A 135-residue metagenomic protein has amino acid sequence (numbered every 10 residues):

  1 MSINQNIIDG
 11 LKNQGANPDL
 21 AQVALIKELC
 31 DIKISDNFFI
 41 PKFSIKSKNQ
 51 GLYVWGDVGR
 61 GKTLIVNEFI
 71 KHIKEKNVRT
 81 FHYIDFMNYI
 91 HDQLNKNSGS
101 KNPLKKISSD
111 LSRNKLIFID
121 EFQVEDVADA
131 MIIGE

Functional and structural regions predicted by a protein language model:
M1-S47: A short, basic N-terminal segment
V54: Hydrophobic anchor at the beta1->P-loop junction of P-loop NTPases
G59: Walker A (P-loop) phosphate-binding loop of P-loop NTPases
K62: Conserved lysine of the Walker
I65, F69: Hydrophobic positions on the alpha1 helix immediately C-terminal to the Walker A/P-loop
H72-N102, K106-D110: AAA+/P-loop NTPase substrate/partner-engagement loops
F122-G134: Conserved ATPase-coupling elements of RecA-like P-loop NTPase cores
